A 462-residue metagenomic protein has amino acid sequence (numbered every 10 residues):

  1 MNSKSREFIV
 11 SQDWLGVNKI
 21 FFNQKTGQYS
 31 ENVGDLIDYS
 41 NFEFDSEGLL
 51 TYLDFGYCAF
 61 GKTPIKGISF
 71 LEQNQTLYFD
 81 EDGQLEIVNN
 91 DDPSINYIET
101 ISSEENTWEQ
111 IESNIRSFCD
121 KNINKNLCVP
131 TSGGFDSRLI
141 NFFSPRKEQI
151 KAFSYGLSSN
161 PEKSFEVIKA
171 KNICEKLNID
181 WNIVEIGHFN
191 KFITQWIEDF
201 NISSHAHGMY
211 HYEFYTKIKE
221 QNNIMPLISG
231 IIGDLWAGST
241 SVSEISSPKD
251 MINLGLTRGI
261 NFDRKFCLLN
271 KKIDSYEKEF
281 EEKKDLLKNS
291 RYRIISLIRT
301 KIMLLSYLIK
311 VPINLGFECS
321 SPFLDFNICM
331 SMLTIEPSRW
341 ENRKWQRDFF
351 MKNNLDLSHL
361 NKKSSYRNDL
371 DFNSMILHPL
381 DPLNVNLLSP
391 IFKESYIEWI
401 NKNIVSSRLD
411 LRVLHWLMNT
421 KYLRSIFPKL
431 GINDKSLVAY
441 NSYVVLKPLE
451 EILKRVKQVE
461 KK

Functional and structural regions predicted by a protein language model:
M1-E185, D199: Cysteine-centered catalytic environments shared across enzyme families
V17-F21, Y97-I98, D136-L139, N190-I193 (+4 more regions): Short catalytic/ligand-binding loop motif for oxyanion handling, primarily in non-cytosolic enzymes, centered on
F21-K25, I140-F142, A237, C329-T334 (+1 more regions): Short hydrophobic alpha-helical segments that form membrane-spanning helices or hydrophobic packing faces of helical
I68, N253-K462: Adenosyl-5′-phosphate
E72, N106, Q110, F135 (+12 more regions): Generic recognition of stable, solvent-exposed alpha-helical segments in well-folded globular domains
I95-S102, A152-L157, W196-F200, K310-G316 (+1 more regions): Glycine- and acidic
N124-L127, N190-S241, K272-C319: Conserved adenosine/adenylate-binding substructure
S158-I218, I231-G255, D285-L286, L333-P337: ATP-dependent adenylate-handling ligase core
